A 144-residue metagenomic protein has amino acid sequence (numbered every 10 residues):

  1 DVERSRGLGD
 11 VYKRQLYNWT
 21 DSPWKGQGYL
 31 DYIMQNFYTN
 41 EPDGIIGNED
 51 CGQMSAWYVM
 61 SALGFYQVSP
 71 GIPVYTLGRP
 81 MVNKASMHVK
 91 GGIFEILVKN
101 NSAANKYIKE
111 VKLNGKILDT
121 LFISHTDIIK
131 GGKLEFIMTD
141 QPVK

Functional and structural regions predicted by a protein language model:
D1-Y12: Single conserved hydrophobic/aromatic residue that forms the stacking wall/gate of nucleotide- or nucleobase-binding
D10-K144: Non-catalytic C-terminal accessory modules of carbohydrate-active enzymes
